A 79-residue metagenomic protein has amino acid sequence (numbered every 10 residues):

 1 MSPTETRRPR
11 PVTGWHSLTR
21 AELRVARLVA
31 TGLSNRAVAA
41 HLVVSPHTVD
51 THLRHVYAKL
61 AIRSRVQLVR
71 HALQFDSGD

Functional and structural regions predicted by a protein language model:
M1-S2: Cytosolic regulatory/linker segments at or just downstream of nucleotide-handling modules in signal-transduction
T6-R54, K59, Q67-R70, Q74-S77: Helix-turn-helix DNA-binding segment
